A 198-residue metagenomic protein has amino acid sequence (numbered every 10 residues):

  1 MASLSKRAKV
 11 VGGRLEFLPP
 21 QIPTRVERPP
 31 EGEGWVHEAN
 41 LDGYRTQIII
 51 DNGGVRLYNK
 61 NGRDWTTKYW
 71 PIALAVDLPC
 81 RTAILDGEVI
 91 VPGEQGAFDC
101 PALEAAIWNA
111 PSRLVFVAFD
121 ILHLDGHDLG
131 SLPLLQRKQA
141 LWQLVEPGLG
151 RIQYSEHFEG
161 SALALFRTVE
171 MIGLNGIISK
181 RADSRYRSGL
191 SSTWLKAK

Functional and structural regions predicted by a protein language model:
M1-K198: Catalytic cores of nucleic-acid ligases and guanylyltransferases
